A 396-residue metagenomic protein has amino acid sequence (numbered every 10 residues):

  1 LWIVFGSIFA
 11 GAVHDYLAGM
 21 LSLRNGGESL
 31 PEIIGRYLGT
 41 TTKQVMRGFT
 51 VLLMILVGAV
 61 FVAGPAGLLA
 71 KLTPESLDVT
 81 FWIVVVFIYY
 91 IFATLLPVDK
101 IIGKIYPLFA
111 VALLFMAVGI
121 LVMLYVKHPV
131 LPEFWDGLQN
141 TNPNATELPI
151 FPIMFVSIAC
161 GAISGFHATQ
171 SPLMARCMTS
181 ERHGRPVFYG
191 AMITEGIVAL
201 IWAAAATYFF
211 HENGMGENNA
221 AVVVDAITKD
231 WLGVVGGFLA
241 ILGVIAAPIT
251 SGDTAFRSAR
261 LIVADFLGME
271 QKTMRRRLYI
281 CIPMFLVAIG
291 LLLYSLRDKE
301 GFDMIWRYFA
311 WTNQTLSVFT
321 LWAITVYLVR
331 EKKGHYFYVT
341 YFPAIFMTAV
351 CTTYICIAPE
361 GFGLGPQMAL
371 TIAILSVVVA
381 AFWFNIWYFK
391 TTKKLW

Functional and structural regions predicted by a protein language model:
V4-F5, V13-T42, K100, R176 (+3 more regions): Flexible loop linkers connecting adjacent transmembrane helices in multi-pass alpha-helical membrane transporters
A10-G26, L30-L95, A159-I163, G243-D253: Helix-loop-helix module between adjacent transmembrane segments
L21, V60-T73, F87-F109, D265-G268 (+3 more regions): Membrane-water interface regions at transmembrane-helix termini and the short interhelical loops of multi-pass membrane
T40-L53, N144-A159, V198-L200, A206-Y208 (+2 more regions): Select transmembrane alpha-helical segments in multipass membrane proteins
F49, P65-L69, V79-V126, F309-T320 (+1 more regions): Membrane-interface loop-to-helix entry segments
G58, V62, A66-V84, A93-T94 (+3 more regions): Hydrophobic alpha-helical segments and their helix-loop junctions in multi-pass secondary transporters
L121-P129, L138-W202, L242-S251: Hydrophobic, membrane-embedded alpha-helices of multi-pass small-molecule transporters
L124-W135, Y189-A226, L296-E300: Extracellular/periplasmic helix-exit of transmembrane alpha-helices
